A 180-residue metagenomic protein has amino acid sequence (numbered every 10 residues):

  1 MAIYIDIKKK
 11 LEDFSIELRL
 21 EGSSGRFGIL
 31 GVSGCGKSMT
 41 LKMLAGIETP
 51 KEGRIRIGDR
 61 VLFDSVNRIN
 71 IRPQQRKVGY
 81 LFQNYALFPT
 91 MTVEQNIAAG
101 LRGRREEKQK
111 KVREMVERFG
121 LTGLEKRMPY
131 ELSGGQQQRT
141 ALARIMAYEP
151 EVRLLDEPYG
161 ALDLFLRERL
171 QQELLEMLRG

Functional and structural regions predicted by a protein language model:
R60-S65, E107-L124, L175-E176: Conserved ABC ATPase "signature" region
L62-G79, G103: ABC ATPase NBD coupling module
M91-G100: Short coil-to-helix segment of the ABC ATPase nucleotide-binding domain corresponding to the Q-loop/switch region
M128-L132, Q136: Conserved ABC ATPase signature
L142: Hydrophobic anchor residue at the start of the ABC signature
A147-E151: A short, proline-enriched helix->beta-strand linker immediately N-terminal to the Walker B motif in ABC-type P-loop
R153-E157: Catalytic Walker B motif of ABC-type/P-loop ATPase nucleotide-binding domains
